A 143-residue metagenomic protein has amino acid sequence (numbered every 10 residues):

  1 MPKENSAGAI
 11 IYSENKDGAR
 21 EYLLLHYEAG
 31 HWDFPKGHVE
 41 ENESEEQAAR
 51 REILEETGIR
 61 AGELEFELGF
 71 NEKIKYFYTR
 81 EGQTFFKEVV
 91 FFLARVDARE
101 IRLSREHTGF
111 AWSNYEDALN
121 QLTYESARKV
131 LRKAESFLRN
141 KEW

Functional and structural regions predicted by a protein language model:
M1-P35: N-terminal strand-loop-strand
N5-A7, R20, K87-V90, T108: Change "...and in nucleic-acid phosphodiester-cleaving endonucleases..." to "...and in nucleic-acid processing enzymes
I10, L24, F91-L93, W112: Conserved hydrophobic/aromatic beta-strand scaffold that supports enzyme active sites
D33, F86, W112: Short aromatic/basic micro-patch
F34-F70: The catalytic Nudix box helix
G58-R99: Active-site segment of metal-dependent pyrophosphate-handling enzymes, primarily the Nudix hydrolase catalytic core
L93-R132: NUDIX/MutT-family hydrolases
K133-N140: C-terminal alpha-helix
